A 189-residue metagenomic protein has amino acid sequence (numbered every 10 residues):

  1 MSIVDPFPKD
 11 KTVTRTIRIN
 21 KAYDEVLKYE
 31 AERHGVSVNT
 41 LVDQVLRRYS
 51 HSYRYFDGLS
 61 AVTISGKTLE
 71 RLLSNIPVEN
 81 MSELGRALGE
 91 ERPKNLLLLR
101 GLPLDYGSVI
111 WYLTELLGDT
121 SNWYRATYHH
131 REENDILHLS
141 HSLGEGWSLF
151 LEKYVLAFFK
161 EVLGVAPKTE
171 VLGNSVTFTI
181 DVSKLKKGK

Functional and structural regions predicted by a protein language model:
M1-A22: Short Lys/Arg-rich basic patches
M1-P6, S183-K189: Short acidic DE-rich linear segments
A31: The alpha-helix within a helix-turn-helix
V36-L59: Short, basic amphipathic alpha-helical segments that act as recognition/interaction helices in nucleic-acid-binding
K67-L137: An N-terminal amphipathic alpha-helical segment
W123-L172: Short, hydrophobic/π-rich interface segment
V171-G188: C-terminal edge-of-domain segments
